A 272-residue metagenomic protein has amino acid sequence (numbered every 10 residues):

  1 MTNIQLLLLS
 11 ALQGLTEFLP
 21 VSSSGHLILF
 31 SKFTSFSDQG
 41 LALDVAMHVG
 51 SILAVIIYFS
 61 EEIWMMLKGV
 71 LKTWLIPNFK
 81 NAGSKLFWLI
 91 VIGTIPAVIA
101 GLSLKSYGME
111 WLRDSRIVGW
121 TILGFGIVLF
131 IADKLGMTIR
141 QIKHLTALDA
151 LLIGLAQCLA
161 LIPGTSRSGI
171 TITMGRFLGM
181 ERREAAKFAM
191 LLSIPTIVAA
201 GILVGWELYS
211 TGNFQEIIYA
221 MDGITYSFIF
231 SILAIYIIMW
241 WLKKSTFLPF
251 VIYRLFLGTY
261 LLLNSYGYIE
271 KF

Functional and structural regions predicted by a protein language model:
M1-F272: Multi-pass membrane proteins that catalyze or facilitate reactions on polyprenyl-/lipid-phosphate substrates and their
